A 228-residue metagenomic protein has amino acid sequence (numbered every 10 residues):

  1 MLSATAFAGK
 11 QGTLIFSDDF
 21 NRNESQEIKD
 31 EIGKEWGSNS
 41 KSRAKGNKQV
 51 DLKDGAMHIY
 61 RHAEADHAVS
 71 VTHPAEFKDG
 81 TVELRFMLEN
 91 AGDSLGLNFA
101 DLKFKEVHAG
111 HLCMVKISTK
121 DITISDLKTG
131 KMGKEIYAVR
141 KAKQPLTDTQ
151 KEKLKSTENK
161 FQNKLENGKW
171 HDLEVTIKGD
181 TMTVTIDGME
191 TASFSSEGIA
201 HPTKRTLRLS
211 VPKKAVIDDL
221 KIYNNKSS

Functional and structural regions predicted by a protein language model:
G9-S38: Extracellular carbohydrate-recognition regions
D18-N21, K214-S228: Extracellular, beta-strand-rich glycan-interacting domains
F20, L84, L165-E197: Carbohydrate-binding surfaces in secreted/extracellular proteins
G46-D66: Short carbohydrate-recognition loop motifs
I59-Q144: Secretory/extracellular carbohydrate-interaction modules and structurally similar beta-sandwich "look-alikes"
A68-A75, N159-L165, L207: Beta-strand-rich interaction surfaces with strong enrichment in secreted/lumenal proteins
G130-D172: Short, aromatic/His-centered strand-loop micro-motif at the edge of beta-sheets
F194-K221: Flexible glycan-contacting loops in extracellular carbohydrate-active proteins
